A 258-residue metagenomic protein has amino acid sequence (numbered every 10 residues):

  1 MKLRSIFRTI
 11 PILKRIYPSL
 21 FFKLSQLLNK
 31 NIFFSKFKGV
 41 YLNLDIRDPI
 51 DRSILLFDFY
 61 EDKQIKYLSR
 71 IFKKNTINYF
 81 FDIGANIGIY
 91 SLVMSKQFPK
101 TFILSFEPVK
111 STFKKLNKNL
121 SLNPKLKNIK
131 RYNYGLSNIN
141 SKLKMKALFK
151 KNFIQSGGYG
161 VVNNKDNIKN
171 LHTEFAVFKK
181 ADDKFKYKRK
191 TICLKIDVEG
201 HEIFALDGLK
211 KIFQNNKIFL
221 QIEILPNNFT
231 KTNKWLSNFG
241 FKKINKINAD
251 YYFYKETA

Functional and structural regions predicted by a protein language model:
M1-I46: Membrane-proximal basic amphipathic "stem/tether" segments
L27-N29, N170, I247: Residues that act as N-cap/strand-start positions at coil-to-secondary-structure junctions
K30-F34, K142, T173, F241 (+1 more regions): Short, acidic/polar N-cap/turn motifs at the starts of alpha helices
K38-K66, L126-K127, Y132-R189: Glycine-rich adenosyl-binding loop in Rossmann-like folds that engage adenosine-containing cofactors
G39, F72-K73, I77, S91 (+2 more regions): Conserved acidic-Pro-Pro-aromatic motif
I46-P49, D62-I65, I83, P108 (+3 more regions): Generic detector of well-ordered alpha-helical packing
P49, I87, V109-S111, S137 (+3 more regions): Short, solvent-exposed loop/turn segments at secondary-structure junctions
F57-N138: SAM cofactor-binding core of SAM-dependent methyltransferases, primarily the Rossmann-like beta-alpha-beta module
